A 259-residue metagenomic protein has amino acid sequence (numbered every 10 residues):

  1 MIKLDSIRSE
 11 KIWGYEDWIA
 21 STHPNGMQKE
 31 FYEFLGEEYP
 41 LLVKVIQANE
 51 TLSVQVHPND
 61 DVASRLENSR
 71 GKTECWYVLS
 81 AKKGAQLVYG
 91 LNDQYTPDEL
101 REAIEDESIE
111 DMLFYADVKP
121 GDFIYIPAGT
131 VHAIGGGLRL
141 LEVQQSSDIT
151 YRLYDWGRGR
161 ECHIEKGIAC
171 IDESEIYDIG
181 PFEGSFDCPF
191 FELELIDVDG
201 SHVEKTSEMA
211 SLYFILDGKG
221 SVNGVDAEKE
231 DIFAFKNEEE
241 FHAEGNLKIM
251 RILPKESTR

Functional and structural regions predicted by a protein language model:
M1-Y95, T150, D155-I179, L193 (+1 more regions): Transition-metal
K44, L52, S69, E74-Y77 (+4 more regions): His/acidic/aromatic-lined binding-pocket segments of jelly-roll/cupin-type domains and related regulatory beta-sandwich
N59, P127-G129, G137, V198-H202 (+2 more regions): Tight coil/turn sites that cap or link beta-strands
A63-R65, V131-G136, L141-Q144, V203-K205 (+2 more regions): Short beta-strand His + acidic residue motifs that chelate non-heme Fe in jelly-roll/DSBH and cupin folds
D93-D106, T206-F214, K219: Short, basic/aromatic beta-hairpin or loop at an interaction surface
I104-D106, M112, F123-Y125, V131-D178: An exposed, glycine/acidic-rich loop-and-rim segment of catalytic or binding clefts
L113-Y125, S221-F241: Short acidic-glycine-tyrosine-enriched beta hairpin
I168-D217: Glycine/small-residue-rich hydrophobic helix-like segments
